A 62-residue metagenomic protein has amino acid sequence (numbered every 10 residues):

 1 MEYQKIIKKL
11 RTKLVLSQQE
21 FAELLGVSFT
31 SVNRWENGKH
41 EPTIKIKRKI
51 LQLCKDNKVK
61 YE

Functional and structural regions predicted by a protein language model:
M1-E2: A detector for short, charged/polar N-terminal pre-domain segments
K5, K9, T30-N33: Positions in alpha-helical segments
I7-E20, K49: Short basic helix-loop element that most often maps to the first helix and adjoining turn of HTH DNA-binding modules
L16-N33: Short alpha-helical DNA-recognition segment
K45-E62: DNA major-groove recognition helix of helix-turn-helix/homeodomain DNA-binding modules
